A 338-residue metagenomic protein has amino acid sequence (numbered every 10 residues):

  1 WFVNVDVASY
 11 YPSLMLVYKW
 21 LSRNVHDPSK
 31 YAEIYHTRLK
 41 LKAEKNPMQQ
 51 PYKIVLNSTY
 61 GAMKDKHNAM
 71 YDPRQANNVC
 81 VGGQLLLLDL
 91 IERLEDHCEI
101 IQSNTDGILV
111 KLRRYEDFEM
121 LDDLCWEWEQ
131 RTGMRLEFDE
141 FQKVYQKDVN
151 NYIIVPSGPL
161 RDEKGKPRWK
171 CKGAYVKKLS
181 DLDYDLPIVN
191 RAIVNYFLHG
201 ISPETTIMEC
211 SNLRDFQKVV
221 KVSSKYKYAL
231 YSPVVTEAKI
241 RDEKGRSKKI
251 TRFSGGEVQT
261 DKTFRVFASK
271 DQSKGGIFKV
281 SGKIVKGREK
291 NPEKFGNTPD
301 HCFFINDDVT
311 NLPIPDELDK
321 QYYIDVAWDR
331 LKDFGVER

Functional and structural regions predicted by a protein language model:
W1-D96, I100-I101, K111: Helical catalytic core of nucleic-acid polymerases
V7, P12-Y31, T105, Y115-F141: Hydrophobic, well-ordered secondary-structure scaffolds
Q49, L88, K111, E116-R338: C-terminal, non-catalytic extensions of nucleic-acid polymerases
D106-V110: Short cationic amphipathic helices and targeting signals
